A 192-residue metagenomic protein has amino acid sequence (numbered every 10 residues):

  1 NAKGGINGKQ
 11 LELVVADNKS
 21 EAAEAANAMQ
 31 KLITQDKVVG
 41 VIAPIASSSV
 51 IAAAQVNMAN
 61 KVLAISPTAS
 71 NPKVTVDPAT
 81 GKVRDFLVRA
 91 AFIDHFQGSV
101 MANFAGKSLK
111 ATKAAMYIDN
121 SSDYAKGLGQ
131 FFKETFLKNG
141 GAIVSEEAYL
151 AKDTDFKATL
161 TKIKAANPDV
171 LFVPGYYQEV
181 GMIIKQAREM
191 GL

Functional and structural regions predicted by a protein language model:
G4-D77, Y149-F156, G181: Beta-alpha junction/loop-to-helix N-cap segments that form part of ligand/metal-binding clefts
G8-E12, Q35-G40, A59-A64, V83-V88 (+4 more regions): Loop/turn elements at helix/coil->beta-strand transitions in domains of secreted/extracellular proteins
E21-A25, D94-G98, A125-L128, F156 (+1 more regions): Conserved donor sugar-nucleotide recognition element shared by glycan-biosynthetic enzymes
A26, I33-T34, G106-K107, K164 (+1 more regions): Non-catalytic positions within long, well-ordered alpha-helices that form the structural scaffold/packing of enzyme
A43, M116, V173: Redox-cofactor binding/interface segments in oxidoreductases and associated redox assembly factors
I45-S48, S121-D123, Y176-Q178: Gly/Ser/Thr-rich loops at beta-strand to alpha-helix junctions that form or flank small-molecule/cofactor-binding
V56-N57, L128-L192: Extracellular/periplasmic bilobed ligand-binding domains
K82-A151, V170: An alpha-beta-alpha
